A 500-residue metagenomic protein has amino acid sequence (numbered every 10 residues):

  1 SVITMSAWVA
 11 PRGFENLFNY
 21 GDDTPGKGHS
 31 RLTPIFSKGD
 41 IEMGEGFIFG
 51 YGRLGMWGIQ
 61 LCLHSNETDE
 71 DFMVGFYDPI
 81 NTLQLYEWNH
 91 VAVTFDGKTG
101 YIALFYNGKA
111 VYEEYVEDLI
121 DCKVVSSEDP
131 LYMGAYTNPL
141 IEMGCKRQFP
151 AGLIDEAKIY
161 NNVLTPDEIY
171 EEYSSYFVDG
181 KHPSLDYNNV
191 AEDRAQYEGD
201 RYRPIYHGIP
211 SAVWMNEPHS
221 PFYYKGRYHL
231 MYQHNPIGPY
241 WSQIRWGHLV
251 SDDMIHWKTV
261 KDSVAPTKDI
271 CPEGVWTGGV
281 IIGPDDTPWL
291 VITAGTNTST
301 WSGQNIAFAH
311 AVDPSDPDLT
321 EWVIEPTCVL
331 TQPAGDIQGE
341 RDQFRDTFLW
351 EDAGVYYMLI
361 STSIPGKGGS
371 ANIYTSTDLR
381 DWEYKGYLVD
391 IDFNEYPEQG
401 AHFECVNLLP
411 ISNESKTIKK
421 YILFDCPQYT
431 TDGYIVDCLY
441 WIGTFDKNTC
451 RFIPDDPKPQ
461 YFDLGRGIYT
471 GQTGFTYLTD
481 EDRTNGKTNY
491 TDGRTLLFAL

Functional and structural regions predicted by a protein language model:
S1-D186: Extracellular glycan-associated modules
A10, T94-D96, N162, G283 (+3 more regions): Structural signature of outer-membrane beta-barrel channels/translocons
G46, W88, P218, V275-T277 (+3 more regions): Conserved positions at the start
K109, E128, F149-I154, K258 (+4 more regions): Short edge beta-strand segments in beta-sheet-rich domains
K158-V163, G443-F445, Y477: Short beta-strand-to-coil "C-cap" segments at the C-terminal boundary of structured domains/repeats, marking
E168-D346, W350-Q399, S412-L464, T479-L500: Beta-rich carbohydrate-recognition and catalytic domains
G465-T476: Catalytic and ligand-binding motifs that coordinate phosphates/metal ions in nucleic-acid-processing enzymes
